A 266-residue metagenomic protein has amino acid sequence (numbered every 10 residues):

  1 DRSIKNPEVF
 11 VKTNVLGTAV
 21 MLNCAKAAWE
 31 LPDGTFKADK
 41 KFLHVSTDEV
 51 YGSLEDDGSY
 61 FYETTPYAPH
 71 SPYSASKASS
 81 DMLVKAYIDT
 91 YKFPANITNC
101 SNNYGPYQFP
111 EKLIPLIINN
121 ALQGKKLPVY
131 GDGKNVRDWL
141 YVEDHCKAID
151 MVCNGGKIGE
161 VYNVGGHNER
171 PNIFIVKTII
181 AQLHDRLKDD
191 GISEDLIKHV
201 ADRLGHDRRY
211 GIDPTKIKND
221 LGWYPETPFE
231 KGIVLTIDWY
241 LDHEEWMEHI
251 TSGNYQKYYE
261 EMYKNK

Functional and structural regions predicted by a protein language model:
D1-N103, E143, C153, L235 (+2 more regions): N-terminal Rossmann-like NAD(P)+-binding domain of SDR-like oxidoreductases, especially those catalyzing
V11, P106, D138: Nucleotide-sugar-dependent glycosyltransferase donor-binding/catalytic pocket residues
K41, K77, K112, K216-K218: A general lysine-centric signal
S53-L54, P106-Y107, D220: Residues that scaffold the ATP/ADP-binding catalytic core of kinase and kinase-like folds
D57, P110-I118: A glycine/serine/threonine-rich, flexible loop-to-helix segment that serves as the NAD(P) cofactor-binding "lid"
S79, L83, Y87, I117 (+2 more regions): Hydrophobic alpha-helix immediately C-terminal to the catalytic Tyr-X-X-X-Lys motif of short-chain
P115, A121-K266: C-terminal substrate-binding subdomain of Rossmann-fold SDR/epimerase-dehydratase oxidoreductases
